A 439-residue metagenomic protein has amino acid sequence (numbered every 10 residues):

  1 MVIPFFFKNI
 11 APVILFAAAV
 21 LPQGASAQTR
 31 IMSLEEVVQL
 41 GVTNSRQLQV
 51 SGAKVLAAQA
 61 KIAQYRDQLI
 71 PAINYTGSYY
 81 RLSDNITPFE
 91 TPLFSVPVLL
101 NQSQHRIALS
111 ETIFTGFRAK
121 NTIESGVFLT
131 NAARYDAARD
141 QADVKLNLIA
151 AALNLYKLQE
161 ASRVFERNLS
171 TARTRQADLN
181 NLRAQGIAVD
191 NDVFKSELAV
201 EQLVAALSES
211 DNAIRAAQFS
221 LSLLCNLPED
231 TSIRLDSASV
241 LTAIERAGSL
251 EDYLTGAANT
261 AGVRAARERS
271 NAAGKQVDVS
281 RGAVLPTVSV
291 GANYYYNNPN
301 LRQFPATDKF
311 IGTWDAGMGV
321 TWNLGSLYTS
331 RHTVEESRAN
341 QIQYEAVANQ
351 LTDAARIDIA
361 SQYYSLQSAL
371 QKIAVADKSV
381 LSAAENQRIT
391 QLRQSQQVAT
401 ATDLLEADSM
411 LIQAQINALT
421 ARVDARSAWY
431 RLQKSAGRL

Functional and structural regions predicted by a protein language model:
M1-L34, V42-S45: Bacterial Sec-dependent N-terminal signal peptides
A27-N74, S78, E229, L235-N271 (+2 more regions): Bacterial Sec-pathway N-terminal export signals of envelope proteins
Q28-N154, E166, V288, Y328-R331: Short flexible linkers and secondary-structure junctions
Q28-R30, T76-E111, D236-R246, D278 (+1 more regions): Small/polar, glycine/serine/threonine/aspartate-rich low-complexity segments that form flexible
M32, E36, A60, Q141-A257 (+2 more regions): Periplasmic alpha-helical coiled-coil/stalk elements that build and connect Gram-negative outer-membrane
Q49-A53, R66-I70, L99, I113-Q141 (+7 more regions): Sec/SRP-type N-terminal targeting helices
Q202-L227, V380-R438: Short segments within alpha-helical structural elements
